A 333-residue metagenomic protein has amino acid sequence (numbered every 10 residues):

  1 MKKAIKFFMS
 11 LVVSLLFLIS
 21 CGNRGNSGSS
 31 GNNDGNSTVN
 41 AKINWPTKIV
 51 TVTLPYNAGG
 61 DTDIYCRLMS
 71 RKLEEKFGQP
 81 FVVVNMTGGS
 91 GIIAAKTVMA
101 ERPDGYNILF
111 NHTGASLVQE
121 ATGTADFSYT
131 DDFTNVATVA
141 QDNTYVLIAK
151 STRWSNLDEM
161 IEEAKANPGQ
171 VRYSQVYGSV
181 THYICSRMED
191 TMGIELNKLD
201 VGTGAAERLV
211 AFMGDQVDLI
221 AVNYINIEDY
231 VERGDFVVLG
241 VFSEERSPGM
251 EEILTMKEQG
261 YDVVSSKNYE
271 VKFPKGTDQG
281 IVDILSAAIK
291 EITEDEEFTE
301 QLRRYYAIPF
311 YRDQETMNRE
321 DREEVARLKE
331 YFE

Functional and structural regions predicted by a protein language model:
M1-M9: Bacterial N-terminal signal peptides that target proteins for export
F17-S20: C-terminal motif of bacterial Sec signal peptides marking the signal peptidase cleavage site
G25-D131, Y177, T181, M192-L219 (+1 more regions): N-terminal (or domain-start) structured segment
T47-I49, D190-M192, L196, Q279-E333: An extracytoplasmic/periplasmic, membrane-proximal ligand-sensing/linker region
N85, R102, N156, D215-Q216 (+3 more regions): Conserved functional loop/turn residues at catalytic and ligand-binding sites
A100-Y106, A121-E207, M256, N268-Q301: Hinge/capping helix and adjacent helix->loop/strand transition within the periplasmic-binding protein
G114-T124, S186-T191, G214, L219-E252: A ligand-binding cleft/hinge motif common to bilobed small-molecule-binding domains
N226-E294, R319, E323-A326: C-terminal lobe and pocket-closing loops of periplasmic/extracytoplasmic Venus-flytrap solute-binding proteins
